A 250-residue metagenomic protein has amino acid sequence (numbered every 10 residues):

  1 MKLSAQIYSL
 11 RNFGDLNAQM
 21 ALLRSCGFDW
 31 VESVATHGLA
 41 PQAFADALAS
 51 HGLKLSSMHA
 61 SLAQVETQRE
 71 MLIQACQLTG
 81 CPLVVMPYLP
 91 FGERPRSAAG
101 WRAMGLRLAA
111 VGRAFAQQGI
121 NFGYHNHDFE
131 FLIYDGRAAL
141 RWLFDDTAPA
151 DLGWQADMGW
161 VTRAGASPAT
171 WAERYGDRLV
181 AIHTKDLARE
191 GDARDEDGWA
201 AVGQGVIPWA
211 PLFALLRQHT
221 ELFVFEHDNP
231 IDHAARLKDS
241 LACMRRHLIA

Functional and structural regions predicted by a protein language model:
M1-L83, H247-A250: N-terminal pre-domain/capping segments
M1-S4, S9-S25, A75-G80, R137-G153 (+1 more regions): Histidine-acidic metal/acid-base catalytic patches
L3-I7, V31-S33, L55-A60, V84-M86 (+4 more regions): Hydrophobic faces of well-ordered beta-strands that scaffold small-molecule active sites in alpha/beta enzyme cores
Q6-L10, V34-T36, A60-A63, L89-F91 (+4 more regions): Active-site beta-loop-alpha junctions enriched in small/polar residues
W30, L62-W154, A234: Active-site acidic/histidine proton-transfer and metal-coordination neighborhood in alpha/beta enzyme cores
A43-S50, R107-F115, W171, P211-L215: Catalytic-core regions built around general acid/base machinery
L48-L53, A110, Q117, P149 (+2 more regions): Short, well-ordered coil/turn elements that cap or connect secondary structure elements
